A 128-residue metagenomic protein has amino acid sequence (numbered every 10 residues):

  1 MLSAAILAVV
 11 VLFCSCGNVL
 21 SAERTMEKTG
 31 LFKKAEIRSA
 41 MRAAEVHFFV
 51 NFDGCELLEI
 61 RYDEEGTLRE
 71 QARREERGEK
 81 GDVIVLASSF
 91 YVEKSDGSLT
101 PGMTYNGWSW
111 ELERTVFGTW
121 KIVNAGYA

Functional and structural regions predicted by a protein language model:
M1, V10-T104: Flexible low-complexity loop/turn motifs enriched in small/helix-breaking residues
M1-L2, W110: A contiguous, well-structured "functional interface" segment within a domain
G107-A128: Short beta-strand edge/turn micro-motifs at domain boundaries
